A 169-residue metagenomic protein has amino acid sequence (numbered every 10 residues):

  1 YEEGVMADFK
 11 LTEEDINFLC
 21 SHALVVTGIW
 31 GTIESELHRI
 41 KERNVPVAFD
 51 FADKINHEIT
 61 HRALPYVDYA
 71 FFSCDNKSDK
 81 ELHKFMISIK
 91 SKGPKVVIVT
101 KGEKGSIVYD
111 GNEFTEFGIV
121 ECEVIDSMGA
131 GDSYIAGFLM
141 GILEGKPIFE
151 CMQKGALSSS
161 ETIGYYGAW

Functional and structural regions predicted by a protein language model:
Y1-T115: Ribokinase/PfkB-type carbohydrate-kinase core domain
H83-W169: Conserved phosphate-binding/catalytic region of the ribokinase-like
